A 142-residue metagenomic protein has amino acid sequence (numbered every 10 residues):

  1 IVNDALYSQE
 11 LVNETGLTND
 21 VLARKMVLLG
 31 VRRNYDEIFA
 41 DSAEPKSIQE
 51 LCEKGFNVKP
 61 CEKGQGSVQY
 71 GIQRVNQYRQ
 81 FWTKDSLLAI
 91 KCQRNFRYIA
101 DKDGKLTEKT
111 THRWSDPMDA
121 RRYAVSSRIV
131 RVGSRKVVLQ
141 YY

Functional and structural regions predicted by a protein language model:
V2-R113, R131-V132, L139-Y142: Mg2+-dependent endonuclease catalytic cores in nucleic-acid-processing enzymes, primarily RNase H-like
F96, Y123-A124: Generic structural signal for bulky hydrophobic/aromatic residues embedded in well-ordered secondary structure
D116: Alpha-helical phosphate/pyrophosphate-handling elements in metalloenzyme active cores
A124-V132: Short, hydrophobic alpha-helical segments
